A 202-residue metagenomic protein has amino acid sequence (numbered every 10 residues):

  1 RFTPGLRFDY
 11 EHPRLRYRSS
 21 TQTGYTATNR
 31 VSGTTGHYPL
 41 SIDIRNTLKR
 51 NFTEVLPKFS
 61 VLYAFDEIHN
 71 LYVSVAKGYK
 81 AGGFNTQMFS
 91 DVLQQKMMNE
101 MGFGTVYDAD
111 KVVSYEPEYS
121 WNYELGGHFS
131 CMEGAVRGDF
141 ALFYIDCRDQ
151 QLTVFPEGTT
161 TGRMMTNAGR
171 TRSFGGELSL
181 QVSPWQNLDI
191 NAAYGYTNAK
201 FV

Functional and structural regions predicted by a protein language model:
R1-D146, G195: Structural signature of Gram-negative outer-membrane beta-barrels, strongest in the C-terminal barrel of TonB-dependent
P13, R137-C147, M164-V202: Gram-negative outer-membrane beta-barrel transporters
